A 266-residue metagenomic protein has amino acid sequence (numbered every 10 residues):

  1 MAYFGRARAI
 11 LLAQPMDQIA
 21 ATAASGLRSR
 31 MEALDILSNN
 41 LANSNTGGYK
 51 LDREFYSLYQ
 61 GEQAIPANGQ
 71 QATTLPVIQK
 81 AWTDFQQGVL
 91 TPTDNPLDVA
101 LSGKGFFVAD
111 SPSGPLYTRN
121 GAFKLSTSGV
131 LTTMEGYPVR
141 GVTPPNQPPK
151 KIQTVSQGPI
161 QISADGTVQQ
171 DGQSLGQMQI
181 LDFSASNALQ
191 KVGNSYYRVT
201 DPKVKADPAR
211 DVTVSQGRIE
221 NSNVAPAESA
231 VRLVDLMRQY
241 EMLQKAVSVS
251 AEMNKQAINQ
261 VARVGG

Functional and structural regions predicted by a protein language model:
A2-G266: Amphipathic alpha-helical polymerization modules
